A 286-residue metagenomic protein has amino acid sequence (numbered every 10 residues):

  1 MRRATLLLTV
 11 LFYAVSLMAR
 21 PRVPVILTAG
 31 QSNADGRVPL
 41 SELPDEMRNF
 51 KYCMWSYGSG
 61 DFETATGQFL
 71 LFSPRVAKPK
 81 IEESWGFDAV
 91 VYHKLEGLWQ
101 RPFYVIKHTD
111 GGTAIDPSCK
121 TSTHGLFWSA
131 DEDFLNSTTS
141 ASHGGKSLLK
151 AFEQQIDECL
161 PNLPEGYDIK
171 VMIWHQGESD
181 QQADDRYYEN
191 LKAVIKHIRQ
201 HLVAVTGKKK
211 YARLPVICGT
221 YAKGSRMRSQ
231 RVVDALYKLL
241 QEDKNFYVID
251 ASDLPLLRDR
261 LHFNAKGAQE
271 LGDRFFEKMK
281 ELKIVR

Functional and structural regions predicted by a protein language model:
M1-A4: Positively charged n-region of N-terminal signal peptides that target proteins for export
L6-T9: Sec-dependent N-terminal signal peptides
A14-S16: N-terminal signal peptide c-region/cleavage motif recognized by signal peptidases
R20-R286: Cell-envelope and extracellular/periplasmic
